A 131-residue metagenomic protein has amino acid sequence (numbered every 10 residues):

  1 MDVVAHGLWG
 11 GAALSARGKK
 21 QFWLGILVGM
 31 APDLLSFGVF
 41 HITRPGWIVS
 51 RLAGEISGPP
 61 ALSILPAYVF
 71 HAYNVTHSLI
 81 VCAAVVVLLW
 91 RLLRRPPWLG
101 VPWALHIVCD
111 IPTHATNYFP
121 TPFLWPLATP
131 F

Functional and structural regions predicted by a protein language model:
M1-F131: N-terminal membrane-targeting hydrophobic helices
